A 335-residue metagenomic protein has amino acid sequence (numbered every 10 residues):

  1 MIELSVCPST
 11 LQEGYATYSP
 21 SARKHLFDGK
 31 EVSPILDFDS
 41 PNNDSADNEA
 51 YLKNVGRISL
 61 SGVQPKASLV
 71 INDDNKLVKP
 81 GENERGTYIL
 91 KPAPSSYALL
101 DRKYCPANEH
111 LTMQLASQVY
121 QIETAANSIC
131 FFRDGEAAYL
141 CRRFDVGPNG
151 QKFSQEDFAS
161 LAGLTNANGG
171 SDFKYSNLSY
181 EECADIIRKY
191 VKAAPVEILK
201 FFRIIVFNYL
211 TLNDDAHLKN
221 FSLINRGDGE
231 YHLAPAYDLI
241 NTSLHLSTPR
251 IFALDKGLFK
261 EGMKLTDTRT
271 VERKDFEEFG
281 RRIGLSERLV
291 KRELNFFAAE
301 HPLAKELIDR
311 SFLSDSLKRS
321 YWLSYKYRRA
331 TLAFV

Functional and structural regions predicted by a protein language model:
M1-A46, E230-L233, R282, P302-V335: Regulatory N- and C-terminal appendages and interdomain linkers associated with kinase/kinase-like NTP transferase
S45-G170: Conserved ATP-binding subdomain of kinase catalytic cores across diverse folds
L69, A116, F158, D215 (+3 more regions): A residue-level signal for conserved active-site and pocket-lining positions in enzyme catalytic cores
K103-Y120, S176-S247: Conserved kinase catalytic-core segment
Q114, A184, R188, E277-R281 (+2 more regions): Amphipathic alpha-helical segments within well-ordered protein domains
C130-E136, Y175, K291-E300: Short linear loop/turn motifs
R133, A138-L210, T266, D275-E278 (+1 more regions): ATP-dependent phospho-/nucleotidyl transfer catalytic cores
V196, S247-E300: A conserved long alpha-helix in the C-terminal portion of kinase-like catalytic domains
